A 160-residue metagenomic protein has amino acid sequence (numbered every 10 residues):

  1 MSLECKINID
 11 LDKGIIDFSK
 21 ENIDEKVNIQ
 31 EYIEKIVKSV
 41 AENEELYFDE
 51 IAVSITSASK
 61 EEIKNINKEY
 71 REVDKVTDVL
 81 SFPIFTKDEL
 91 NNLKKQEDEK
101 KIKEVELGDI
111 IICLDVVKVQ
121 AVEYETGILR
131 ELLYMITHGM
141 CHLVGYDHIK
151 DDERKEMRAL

Functional and structural regions predicted by a protein language model:
M1-L133, C141-L160: An acidic/histidine-cluster motif and surrounding catalytic segment that typifies divalent-metal-assisted enzyme active
